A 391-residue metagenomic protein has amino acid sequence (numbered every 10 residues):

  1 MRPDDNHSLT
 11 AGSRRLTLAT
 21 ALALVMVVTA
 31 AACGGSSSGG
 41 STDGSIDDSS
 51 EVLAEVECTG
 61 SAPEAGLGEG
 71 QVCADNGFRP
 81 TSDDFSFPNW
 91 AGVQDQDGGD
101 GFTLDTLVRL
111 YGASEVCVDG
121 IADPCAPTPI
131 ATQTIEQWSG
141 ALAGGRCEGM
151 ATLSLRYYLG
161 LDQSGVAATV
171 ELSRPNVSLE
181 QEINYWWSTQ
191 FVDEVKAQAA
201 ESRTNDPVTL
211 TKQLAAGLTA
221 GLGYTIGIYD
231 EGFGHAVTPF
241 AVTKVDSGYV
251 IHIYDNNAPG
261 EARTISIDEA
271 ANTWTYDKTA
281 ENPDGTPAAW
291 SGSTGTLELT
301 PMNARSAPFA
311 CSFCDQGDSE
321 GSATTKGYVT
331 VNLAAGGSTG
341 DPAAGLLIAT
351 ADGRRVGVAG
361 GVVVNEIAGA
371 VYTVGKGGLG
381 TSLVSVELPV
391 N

Functional and structural regions predicted by a protein language model:
P3-A21: Bacterial N-terminal signal peptides that target proteins for export
T29-A32: C-terminal motif of bacterial Sec signal peptides marking the signal peptidase cleavage site
G34-S37: Bacterial signal peptide processing site
E51-S178: Active-site-adjacent structural segments surrounding the nucleophilic cysteine of cysteine proteases and isopeptidases
L153-G234, N256: Conserved active-site-adjacent core of cysteine acyl-enzyme catalytic domains
D230-N303: Active-site signature of cysteine proteases
F309-N391: Extracellular glycoprotein-like low-complexity segments
